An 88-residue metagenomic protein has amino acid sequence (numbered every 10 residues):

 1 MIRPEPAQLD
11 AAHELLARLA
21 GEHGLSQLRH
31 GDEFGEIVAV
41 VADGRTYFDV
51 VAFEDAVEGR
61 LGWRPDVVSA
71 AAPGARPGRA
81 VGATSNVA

Functional and structural regions predicted by a protein language model:
M1-H30, A42-A88: Catalytic core of pol beta-like nucleotidyltransferases
F34-V41: Short, aliphatic-rich beta-strand segments
